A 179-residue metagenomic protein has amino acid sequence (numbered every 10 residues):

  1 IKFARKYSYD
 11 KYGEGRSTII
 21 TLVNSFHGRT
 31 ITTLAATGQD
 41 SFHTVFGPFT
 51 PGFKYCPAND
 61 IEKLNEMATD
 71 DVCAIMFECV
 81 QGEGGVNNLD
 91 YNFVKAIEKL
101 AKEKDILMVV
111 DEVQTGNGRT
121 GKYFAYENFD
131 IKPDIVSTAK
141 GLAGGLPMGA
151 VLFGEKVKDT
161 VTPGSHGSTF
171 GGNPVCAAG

Functional and structural regions predicted by a protein language model:
I1-G179: Conserved N-terminal phosphate-binding loop of PLP-dependent enzymes in the Aspartate aminotransferase
